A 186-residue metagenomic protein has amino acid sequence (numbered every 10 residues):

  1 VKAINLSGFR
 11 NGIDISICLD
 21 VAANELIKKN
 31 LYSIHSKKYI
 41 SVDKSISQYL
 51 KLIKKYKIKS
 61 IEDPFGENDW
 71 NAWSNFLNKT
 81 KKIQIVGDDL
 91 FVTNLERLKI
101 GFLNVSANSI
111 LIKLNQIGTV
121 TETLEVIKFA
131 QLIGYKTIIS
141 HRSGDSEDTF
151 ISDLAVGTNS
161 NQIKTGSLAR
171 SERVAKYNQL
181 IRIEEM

Functional and structural regions predicted by a protein language model:
V1-M186: Catalytic core of soluble alpha/beta enzymes
